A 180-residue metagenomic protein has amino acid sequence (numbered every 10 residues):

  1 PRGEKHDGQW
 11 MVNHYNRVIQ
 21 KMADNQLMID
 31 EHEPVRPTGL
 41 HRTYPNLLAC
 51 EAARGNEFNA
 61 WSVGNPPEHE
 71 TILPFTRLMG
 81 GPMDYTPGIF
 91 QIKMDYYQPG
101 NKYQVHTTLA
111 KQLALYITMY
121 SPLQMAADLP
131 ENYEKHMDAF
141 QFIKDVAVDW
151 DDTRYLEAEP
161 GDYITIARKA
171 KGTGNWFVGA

Functional and structural regions predicted by a protein language model:
P1-Y103: Aromatic- and carboxylate-enriched substrate-binding clefts and catalytic-loop regions of carbohydrate-active enzymes
D24, Y120, K171-G174: Short, well-ordered loop/turn elements at secondary-structure boundaries
I29, T118, V178: Conserved, mostly hydrophobic/aromatic
K93, Q98, H106, A139-V146: C-terminal catalytic/substrate-binding lobe primarily of soluble NAD(P)-dependent oxidoreductases
N101-Q112: Structural motif
T107, L156, A167-K169: Residues embedded in well-ordered secondary-structure elements
A110-P160: Catalytic cores of secreted or luminal carbohydrate-active enzymes
P160-A180: Carbohydrate-binding surface patches
